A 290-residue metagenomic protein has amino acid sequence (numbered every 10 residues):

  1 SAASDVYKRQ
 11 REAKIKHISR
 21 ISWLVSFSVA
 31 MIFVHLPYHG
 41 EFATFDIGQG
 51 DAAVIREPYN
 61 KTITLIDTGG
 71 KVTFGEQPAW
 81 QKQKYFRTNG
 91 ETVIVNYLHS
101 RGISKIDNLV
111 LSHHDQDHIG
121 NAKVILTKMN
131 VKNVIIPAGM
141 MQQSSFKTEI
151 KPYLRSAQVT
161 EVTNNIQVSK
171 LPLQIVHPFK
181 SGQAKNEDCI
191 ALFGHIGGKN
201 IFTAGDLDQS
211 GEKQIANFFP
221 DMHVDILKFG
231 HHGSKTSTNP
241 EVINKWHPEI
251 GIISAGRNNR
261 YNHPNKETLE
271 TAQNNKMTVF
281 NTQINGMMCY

Functional and structural regions predicted by a protein language model:
S1-Y290: Non-globular, low-confidence helical/coil segments that flank catalytic cores
